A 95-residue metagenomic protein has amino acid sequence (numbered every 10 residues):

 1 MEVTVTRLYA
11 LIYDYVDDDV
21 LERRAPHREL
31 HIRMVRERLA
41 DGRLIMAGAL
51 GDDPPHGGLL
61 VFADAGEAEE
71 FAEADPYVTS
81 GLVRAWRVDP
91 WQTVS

Functional and structural regions predicted by a protein language model:
M1-S95: Conserved, structured core segments of small domains
